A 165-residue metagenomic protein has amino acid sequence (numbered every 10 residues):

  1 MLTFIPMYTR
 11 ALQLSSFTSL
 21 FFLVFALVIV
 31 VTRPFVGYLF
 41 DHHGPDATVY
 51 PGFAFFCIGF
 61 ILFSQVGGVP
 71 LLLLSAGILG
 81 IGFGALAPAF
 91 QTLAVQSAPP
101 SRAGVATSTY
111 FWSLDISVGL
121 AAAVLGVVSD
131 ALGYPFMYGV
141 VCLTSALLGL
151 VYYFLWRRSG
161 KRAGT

Functional and structural regions predicted by a protein language model:
M1-Y8, L12-L14: Helix-loop boundary and gating motifs at the non-cytosolic
S15-S16, P100-Y110: Loop-to-transmembrane helix entry/capping segments in MFS-fold secondary transporters and related SLC/MFSD carriers
L20-I29, L114: Transmembrane alpha-helical segments of major facilitator superfamily
T32-G44, S129-D130: Helix-to-loop junctions at the C-terminal end of transmembrane segments in multipass secondary transporters
A47-L62, C142: Structural signature of the two symmetry-related core transmembrane helices
S64-S75: Helix-loop junctions at membrane interfaces in 12-TM secondary transporters
A85-A98: Intracellular juxtamembrane helix-capping segments at the cytosolic ends of symmetry-related transmembrane helices
V127-S145: A membrane-interface helix-boundary motif in multi-pass transporters
